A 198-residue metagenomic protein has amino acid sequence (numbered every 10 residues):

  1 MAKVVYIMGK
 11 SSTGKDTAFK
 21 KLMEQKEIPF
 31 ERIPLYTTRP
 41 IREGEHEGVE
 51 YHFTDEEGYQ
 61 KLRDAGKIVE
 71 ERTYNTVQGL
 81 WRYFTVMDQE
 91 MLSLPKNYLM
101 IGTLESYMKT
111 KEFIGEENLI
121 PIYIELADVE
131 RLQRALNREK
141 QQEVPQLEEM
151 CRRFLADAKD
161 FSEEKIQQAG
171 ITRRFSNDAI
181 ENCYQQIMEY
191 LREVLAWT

Functional and structural regions predicted by a protein language model:
I7: Hydrophobic anchor at the beta1->P-loop junction of P-loop NTPases
K10: P-loop (Walker A) phosphate-binding loop of NTP-binding proteins
T13: ATP-binding Walker
D16: Walker A/P-loop
E24-I33: Post-Walker A helix-loop "phosphate-sensing" segment adjacent to the P-loop in P-loop NTPases
T37-Y98, G102-L104: ATP-dependent small-molecule kinase phosphotransfer cores that center on conserved nucleotide phosphate-binding segments
N97-T103, I114-N137: Conserved phosphate-donor/acceptor-positioning beta-strand/loop module used by diverse small-molecule
K140-Y190, T198: Small-molecule kinase domains that catalyze NTP-dependent phosphoryl transfer to phosphate-bearing small molecules
